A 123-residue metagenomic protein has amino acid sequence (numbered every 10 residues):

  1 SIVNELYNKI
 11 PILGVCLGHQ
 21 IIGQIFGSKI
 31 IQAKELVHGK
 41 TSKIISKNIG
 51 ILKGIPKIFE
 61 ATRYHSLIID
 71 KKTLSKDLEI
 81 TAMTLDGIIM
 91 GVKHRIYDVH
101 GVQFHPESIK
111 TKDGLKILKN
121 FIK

Functional and structural regions predicted by a protein language model:
S1-G54, E60, L118-K119: Cysteine-nucleophile active-site neighborhood
C16, H65, H105: Histidine-centered divalent metal-coordination motifs
E35, S46, H94, F104-P106: Active-site donor-binding loop signature of nucleotide-sugar glycosyltransferases
T41-K43, I89-G91, G101: Conserved hydrophobic/aromatic beta-strand scaffold that supports enzyme active sites
G50-I96: Catalytic beta-strand/loop cores that center a nucleophilic Ser/Cys/Thr and support acyl-enzyme chemistry
A61, V99-F104: Active-site-proximal beta-strand elements of phosphoester/diester hydrolases
I68, E107-I109: Short histidine/acidic/glycine/proline-rich micro-motifs that form metal- and phosphate-coordinating active-site loops
I109-K123: Acyltransferase
